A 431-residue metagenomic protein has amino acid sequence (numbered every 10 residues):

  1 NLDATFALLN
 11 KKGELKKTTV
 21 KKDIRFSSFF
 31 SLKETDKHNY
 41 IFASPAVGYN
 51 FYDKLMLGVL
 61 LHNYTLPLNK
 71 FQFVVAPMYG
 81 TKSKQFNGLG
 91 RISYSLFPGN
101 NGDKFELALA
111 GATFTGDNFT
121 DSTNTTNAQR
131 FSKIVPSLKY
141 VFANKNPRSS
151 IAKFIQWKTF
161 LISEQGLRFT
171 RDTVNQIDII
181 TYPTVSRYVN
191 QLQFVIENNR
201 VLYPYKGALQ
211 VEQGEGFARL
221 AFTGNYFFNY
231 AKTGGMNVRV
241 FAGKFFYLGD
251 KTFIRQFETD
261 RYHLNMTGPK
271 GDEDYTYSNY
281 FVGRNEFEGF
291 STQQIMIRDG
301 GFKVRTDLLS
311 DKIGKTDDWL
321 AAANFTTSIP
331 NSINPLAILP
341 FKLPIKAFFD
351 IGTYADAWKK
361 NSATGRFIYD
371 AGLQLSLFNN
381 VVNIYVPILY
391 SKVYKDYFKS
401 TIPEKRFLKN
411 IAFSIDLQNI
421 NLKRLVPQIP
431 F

Functional and structural regions predicted by a protein language model:
N1-L60, Y64-S95, N100-V135, A143-A152 (+1 more regions): Non-catalytic accessory/interaction domains
G13, V47, K104-T126, V135-Y140 (+4 more regions): C-terminal outer-membrane beta-barrel translocator/porin domains of Gram-negative envelope proteins and their
E34-N39, P67-F71, F97-F105, A143-I155 (+5 more regions): Short loop/turn motifs that connect adjacent beta-strands in outer-membrane beta-barrel proteins
N39, D53-L57, K84-G88, A128-I134 (+8 more regions): Residues that define the transmembrane beta-barrel architecture of outer-membrane proteins
I41-A43, F71-V75, D103-L109, S150-T159 (+8 more regions): Transmembrane beta-strands of outer-membrane beta-barrel proteins
V47-D53, N63-T65, P77-S83, Y94-L96 (+13 more regions): Transmembrane beta-strands of outer-membrane beta-barrel pores
L60-H62, R91-S93, S137-K139, Q193-V195 (+4 more regions): Outer-membrane beta-barrel architecture
L375, N379, E404-F431: Outer-membrane beta-barrel "beta-signal"
